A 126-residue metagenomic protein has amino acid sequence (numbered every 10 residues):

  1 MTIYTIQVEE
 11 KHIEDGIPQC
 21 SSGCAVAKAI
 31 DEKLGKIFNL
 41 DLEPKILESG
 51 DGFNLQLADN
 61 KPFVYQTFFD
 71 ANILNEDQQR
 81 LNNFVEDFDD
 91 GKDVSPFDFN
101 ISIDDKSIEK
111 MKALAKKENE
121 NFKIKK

Functional and structural regions predicted by a protein language model:
M1-K126: Domain-length accessory/inserted modules outside core catalytic folds
